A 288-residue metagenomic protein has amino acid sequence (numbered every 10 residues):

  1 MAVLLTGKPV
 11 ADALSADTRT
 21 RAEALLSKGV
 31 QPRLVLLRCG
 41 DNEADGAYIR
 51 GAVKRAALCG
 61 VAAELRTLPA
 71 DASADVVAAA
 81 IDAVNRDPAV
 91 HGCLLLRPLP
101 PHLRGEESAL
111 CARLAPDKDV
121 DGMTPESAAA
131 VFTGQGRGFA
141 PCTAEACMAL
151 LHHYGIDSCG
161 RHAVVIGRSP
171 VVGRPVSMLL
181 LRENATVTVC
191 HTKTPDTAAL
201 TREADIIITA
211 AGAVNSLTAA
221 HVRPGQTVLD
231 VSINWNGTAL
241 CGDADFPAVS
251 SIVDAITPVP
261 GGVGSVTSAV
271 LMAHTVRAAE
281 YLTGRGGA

Functional and structural regions predicted by a protein language model:
M1-V30: Positively charged, low-complexity intrinsically disordered leader regions
A24-V35, G40-L58: N-terminal glycine-rich anion-binding loops that anchor highly charged ligand groups
R38, L94-P98, I166: Short beta-strand segments
C39-V53, R137-T227, V231, A239-P247: Glycine-rich phosphate/diphosphate-binding loop of Rossmann-like nucleotide-binding domains
A56-A70, V187-V189: Short beta-strand elements in bilobed, periplasmic/extracellular small-molecule ligand-binding domains
V76-P88: Short, well-structured alpha-helical segments in soluble
G92-S158, N215: Anion-binding alpha/beta catalytic cores of soluble intermediary-metabolism enzymes, centered on
S108-A129, D230-T283: Rossmann-fold NAD(P)-binding glycine/threonine-rich loop
